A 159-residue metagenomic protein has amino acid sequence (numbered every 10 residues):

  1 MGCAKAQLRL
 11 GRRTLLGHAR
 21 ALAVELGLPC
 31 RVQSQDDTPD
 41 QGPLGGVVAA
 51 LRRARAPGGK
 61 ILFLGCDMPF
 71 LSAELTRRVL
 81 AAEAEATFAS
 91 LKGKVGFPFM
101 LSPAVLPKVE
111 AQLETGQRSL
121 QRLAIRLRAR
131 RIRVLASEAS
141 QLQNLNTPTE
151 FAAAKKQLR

Functional and structural regions predicted by a protein language model:
M1-F97, P103-Q117, I125-Q141, P148 (+1 more regions): Nucleotide and nucleotide-moiety/phosphate-recognizing core
